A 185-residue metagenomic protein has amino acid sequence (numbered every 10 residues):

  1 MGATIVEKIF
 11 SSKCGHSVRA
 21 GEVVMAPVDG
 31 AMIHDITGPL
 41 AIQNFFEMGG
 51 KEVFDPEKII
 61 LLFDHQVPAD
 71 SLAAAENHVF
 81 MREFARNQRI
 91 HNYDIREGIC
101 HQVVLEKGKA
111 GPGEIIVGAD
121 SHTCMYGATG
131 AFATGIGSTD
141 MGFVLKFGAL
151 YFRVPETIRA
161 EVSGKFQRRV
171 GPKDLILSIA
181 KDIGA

Functional and structural regions predicted by a protein language model:
M1-A185: Fe-S-dependent hydro-lyases/dehydratases of central metabolism
